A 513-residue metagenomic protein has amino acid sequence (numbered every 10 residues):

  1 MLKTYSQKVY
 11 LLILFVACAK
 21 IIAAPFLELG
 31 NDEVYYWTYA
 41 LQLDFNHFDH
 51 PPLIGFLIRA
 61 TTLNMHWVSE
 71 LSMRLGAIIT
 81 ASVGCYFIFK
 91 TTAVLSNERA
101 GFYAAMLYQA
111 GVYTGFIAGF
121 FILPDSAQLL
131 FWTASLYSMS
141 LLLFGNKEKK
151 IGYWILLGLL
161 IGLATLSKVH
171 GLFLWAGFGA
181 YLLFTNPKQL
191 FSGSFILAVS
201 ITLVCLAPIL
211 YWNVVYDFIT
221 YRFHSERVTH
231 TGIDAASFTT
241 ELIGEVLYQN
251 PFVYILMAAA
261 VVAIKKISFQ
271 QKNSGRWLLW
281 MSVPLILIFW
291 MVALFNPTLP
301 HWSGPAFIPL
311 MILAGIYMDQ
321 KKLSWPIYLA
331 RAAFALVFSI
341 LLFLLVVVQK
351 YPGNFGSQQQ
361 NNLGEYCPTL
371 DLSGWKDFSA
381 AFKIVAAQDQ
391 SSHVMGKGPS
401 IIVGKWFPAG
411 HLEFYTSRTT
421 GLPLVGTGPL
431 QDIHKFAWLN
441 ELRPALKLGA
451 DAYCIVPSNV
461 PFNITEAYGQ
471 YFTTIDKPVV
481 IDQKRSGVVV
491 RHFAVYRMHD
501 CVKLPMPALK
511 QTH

Functional and structural regions predicted by a protein language model:
Y10, L75-S96, A134-S138: Transmembrane-helix motifs of polytopic, lipid-linked glycan transferases
I13, A104-Y113, I161, T165: Short helix- or helix-capping micro-motifs that position conserved polar/aromatic residues at function-defining sites
I88-A110, L129-L130: Transmembrane-helix signature of polytopic, membrane-embedded enzymes that assemble or transfer cell-envelope glycans
A93-R99, S135-Y153: Membrane-interface transmembrane helices that cradle and orient dolichyl/undecaprenyl
G119-A127: Short acidic/glycine- and proline-prone juxtamembrane loop motifs at membrane-interface regions of multi-pass membrane
L163, L174-G275, M281-A293: Transmembrane-lumen/periplasm boundary regions of multi-pass, lipid-linked membrane glycan transferases
Q320-G356: Signature aromatic-anchored transmembrane alpha helix within multi-pass, membrane-resident enzymes that catalyze glycan
A386, Q390, P423-H513: Aromatic/acidic, Gly/Pro-rich catalytic loop(s) in extracytoplasmic/lumenal soluble domains of multi-pass membrane
